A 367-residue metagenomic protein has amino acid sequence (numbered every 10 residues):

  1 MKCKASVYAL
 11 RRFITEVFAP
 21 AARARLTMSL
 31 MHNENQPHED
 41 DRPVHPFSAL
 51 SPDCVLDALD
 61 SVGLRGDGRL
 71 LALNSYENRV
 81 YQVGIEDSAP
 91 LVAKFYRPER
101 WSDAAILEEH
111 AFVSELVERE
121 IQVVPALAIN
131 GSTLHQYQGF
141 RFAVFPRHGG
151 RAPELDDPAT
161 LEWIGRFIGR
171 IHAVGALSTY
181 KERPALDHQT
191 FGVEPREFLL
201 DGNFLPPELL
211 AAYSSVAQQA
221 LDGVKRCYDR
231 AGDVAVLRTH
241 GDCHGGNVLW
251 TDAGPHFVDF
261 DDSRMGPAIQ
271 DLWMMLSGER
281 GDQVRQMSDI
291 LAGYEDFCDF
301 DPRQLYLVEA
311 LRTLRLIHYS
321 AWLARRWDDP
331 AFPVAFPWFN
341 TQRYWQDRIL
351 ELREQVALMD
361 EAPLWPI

Functional and structural regions predicted by a protein language model:
K4-A9, F13-F18, R23-A128, D252-G254 (+1 more regions): Conserved NTP-binding catalytic cores of kinases and kinase-like/nucleotidyltransferase enzymes across multiple kinase
M31, P43, N203-F204, A321-I367: ATP/Mg2+ or Mg2+-diphosphate-binding catalytic cores that bind nucleotide phosphates or diphosphates via glycine-rich
D60-D67, A220-G232: Short Pro/Gly-enriched beta-strand edge/turn motifs at strand-loop
N74-A93, A126, V224-L272: Active-site acidic catalytic loop and adjacent metal/ATP-binding pocket of ATP-dependent phosphoryl transfer enzymes
I85-Y180: ATP-binding pocket architecture of kinase catalytic cores
E154-A212, V234-V236, F336-W338: A cross-family kinase active-site recognition segment
A268-D299, R315-A331: Active-site activation/catalytic loop segments of kinase-like enzymes and analogous catalytic loops in related
P302-R312: All-alpha amphipathic helical-bundle segments outside canonical DNA-binding/catalytic cores that form hydrophobic
